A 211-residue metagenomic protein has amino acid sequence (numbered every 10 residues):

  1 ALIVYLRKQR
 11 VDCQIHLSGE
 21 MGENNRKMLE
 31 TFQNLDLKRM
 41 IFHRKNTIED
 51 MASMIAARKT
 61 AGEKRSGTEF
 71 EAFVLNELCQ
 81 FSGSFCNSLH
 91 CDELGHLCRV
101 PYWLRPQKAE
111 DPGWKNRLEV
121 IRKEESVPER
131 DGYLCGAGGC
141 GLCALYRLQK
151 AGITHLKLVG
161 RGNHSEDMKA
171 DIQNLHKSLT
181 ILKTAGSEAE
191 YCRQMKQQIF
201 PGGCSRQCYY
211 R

Functional and structural regions predicted by a protein language model:
A1-K27, I41-F42, N46-R211: Active-site pocket-lining/capping segments in soluble small-molecule metabolic enzymes
E30: Active-site-proximal loop->helix
Q33-N34, Q149: Non-catalytic positions within long, well-ordered alpha-helices that form the structural scaffold/packing of enzyme
